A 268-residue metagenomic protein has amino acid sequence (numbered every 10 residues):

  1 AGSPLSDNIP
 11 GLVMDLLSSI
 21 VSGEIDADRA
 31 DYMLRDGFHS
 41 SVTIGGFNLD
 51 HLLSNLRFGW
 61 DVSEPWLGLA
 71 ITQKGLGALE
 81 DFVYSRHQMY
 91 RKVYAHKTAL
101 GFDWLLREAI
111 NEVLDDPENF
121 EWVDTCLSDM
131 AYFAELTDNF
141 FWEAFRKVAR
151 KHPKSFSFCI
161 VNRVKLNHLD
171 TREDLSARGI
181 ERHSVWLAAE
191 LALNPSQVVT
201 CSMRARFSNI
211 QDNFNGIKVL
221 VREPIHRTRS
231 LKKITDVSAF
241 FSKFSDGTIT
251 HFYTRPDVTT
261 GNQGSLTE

Functional and structural regions predicted by a protein language model:
A1-E268: Histidine-centered, transition-metal-coordinating active-site segments
